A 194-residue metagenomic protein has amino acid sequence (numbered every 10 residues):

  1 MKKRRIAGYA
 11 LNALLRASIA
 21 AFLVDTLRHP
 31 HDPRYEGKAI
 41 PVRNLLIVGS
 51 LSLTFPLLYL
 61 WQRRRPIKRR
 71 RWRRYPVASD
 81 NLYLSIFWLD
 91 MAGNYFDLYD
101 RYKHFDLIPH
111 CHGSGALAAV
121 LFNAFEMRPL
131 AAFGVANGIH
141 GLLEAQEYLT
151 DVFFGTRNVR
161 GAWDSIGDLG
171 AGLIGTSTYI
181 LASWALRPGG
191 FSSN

Functional and structural regions predicted by a protein language model:
M1-G161, I174-N194: Bulky hydrophobic segments
D164, D168: Divalent-cation-assisted or electrostatically stabilized phosphate/pyrophosphate-binding catalytic cores
A171: Active-site neighborhood of divalent metal-dependent phosphoester/pyrophosphate hydrolases
